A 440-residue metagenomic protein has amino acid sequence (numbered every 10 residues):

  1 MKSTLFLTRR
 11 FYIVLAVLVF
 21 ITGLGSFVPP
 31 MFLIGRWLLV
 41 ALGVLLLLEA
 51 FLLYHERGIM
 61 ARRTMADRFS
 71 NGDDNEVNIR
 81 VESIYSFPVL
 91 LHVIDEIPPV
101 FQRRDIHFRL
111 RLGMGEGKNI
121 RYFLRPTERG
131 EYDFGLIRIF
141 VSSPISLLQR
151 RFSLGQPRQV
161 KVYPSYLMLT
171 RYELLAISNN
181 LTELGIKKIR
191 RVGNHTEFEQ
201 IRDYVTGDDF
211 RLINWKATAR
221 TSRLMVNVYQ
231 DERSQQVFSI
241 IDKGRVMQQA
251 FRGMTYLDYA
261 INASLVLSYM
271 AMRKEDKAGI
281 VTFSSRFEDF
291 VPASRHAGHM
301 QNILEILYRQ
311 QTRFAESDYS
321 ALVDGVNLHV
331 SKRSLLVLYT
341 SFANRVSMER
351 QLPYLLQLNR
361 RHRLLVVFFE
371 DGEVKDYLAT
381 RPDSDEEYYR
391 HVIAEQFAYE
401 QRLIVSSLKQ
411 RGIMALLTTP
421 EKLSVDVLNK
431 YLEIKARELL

Functional and structural regions predicted by a protein language model:
M1-A61: Extracellular/lumenal glycan-associated context and N-glycosylation machinery
S3, L39-G298, R333-L338, P353-Q357 (+1 more regions): An amphipathic, basic-hydrophobic helix/alpha-beta surface used to engage anionic, phosphate-rich ligands or surfaces
M254-Y256, Q310-F314, V337-V346, Y354 (+1 more regions): Short, contiguous acidic/charged loop-to-helix segments that flank catalytic cores in large enzymes
R286, F369-V374: Short beta-alpha junction loops
V291-S317: Short, charged loop segments at secondary-structure junctions
I303, V374-R402: Acidic, Ser/Thr-rich peripheral helices and adjacent loops at domain boundaries
S317-E370, T418, L432, R437: Exposed acidic/Ser/Thr-rich ligand/metal-binding surfaces
T380-D383, Y399-L440: Long, C-terminal catalytic modules of enzymes
